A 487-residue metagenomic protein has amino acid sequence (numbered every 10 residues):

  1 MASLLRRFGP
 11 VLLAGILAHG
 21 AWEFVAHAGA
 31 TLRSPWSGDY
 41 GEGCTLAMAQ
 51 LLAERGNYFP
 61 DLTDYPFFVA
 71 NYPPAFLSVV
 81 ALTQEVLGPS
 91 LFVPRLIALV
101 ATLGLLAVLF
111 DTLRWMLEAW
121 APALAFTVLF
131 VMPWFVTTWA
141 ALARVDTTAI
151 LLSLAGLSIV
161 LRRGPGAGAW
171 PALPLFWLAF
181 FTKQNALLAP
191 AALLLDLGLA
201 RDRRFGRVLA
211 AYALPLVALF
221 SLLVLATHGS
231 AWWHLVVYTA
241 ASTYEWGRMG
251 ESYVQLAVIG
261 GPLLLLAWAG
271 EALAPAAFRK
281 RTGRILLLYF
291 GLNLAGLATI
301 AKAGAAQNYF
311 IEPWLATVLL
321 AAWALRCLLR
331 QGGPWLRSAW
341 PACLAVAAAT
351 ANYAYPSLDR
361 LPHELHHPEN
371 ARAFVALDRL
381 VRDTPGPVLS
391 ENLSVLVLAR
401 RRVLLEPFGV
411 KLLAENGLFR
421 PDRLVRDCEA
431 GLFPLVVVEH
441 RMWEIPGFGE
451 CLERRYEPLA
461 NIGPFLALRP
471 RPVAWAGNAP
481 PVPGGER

Functional and structural regions predicted by a protein language model:
G15, L96-L117, A155: Transmembrane-helix motifs of polytopic, lipid-linked glycan transferases
G43-F68, A75-S78: Extracytosolic helix-loop segments that constitute the early lumenal/periplasmic catalytic or substrate-binding loops
L99, L152, L188, A303-G332 (+1 more regions): Hydrophobic/aromatic-rich transmembrane helices and adjacent perimembrane loops
L109-M132, I150-L151, G166-P171, R284 (+1 more regions): Transmembrane-helix signature of polytopic, membrane-embedded enzymes that assemble or transfer cell-envelope glycans
V128, M132, T148-G164, P174-F176 (+1 more regions): Specific aromatic-rich, kink-prone transmembrane helix
T138-T148: Short acidic/glycine- and proline-prone juxtamembrane loop motifs at membrane-interface regions of multi-pass membrane
L154, I159, G168-Q184, P190-D196 (+2 more regions): Membrane-interface alpha helices of multi-pass inner-membrane proteins
N185, A226, V346-G485: Extracytoplasmic
